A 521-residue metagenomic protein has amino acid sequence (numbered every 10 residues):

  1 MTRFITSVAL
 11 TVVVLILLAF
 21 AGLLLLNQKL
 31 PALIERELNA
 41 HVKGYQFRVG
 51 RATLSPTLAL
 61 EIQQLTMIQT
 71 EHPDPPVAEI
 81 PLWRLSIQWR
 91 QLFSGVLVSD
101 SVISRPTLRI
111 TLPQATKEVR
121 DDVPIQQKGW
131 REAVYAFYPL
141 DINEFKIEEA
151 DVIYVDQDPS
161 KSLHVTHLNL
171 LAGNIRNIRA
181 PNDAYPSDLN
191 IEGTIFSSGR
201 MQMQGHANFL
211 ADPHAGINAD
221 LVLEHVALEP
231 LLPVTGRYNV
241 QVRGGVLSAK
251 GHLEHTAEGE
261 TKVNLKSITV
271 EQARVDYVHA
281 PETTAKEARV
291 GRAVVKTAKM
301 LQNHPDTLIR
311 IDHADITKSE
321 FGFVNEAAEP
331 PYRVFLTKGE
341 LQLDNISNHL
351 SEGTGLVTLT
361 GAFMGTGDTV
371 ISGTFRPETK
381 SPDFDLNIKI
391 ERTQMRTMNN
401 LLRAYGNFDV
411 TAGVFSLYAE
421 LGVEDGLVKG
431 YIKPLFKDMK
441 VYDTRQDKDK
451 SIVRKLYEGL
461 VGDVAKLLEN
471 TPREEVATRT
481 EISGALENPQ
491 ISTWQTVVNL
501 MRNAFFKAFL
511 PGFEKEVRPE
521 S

Functional and structural regions predicted by a protein language model:
M1-L10, E254-T256, E260-T261, Q302-H313 (+5 more regions): Extended terminal
M1-V42, G512: N-terminal type II signal-anchor transmembrane helix that functions as the membrane-insertion/stop-transfer segment
R51-K117, G129-V155, R179-Y185, I217 (+2 more regions): Flexible beta-edge/linker motif
S55, S86-L92, T111, G173-I178 (+6 more regions): Short beta-strand micro-motifs enriched in acidic
E71-H72, T235-N239, A404-G406: Extracellular loop and loop/strand-boundary signature of outer-membrane beta-barrel proteins
I103, L221-L223, V270, I388-I390 (+1 more regions): Transmembrane beta-barrel strands of outer-membrane/channel proteins
P113-A115, V278-T283, Y442-K450: Outer-membrane beta-barrel and related beta-rich outer-membrane complex signature in Gram-negative bacteria
V123-P230, V295-N387, R392-R396, I482 (+1 more regions): Elongated, acidic membrane-bridging lipid-handling scaffolds and related periplasm/extracellular "bridge/tunnel" systems
